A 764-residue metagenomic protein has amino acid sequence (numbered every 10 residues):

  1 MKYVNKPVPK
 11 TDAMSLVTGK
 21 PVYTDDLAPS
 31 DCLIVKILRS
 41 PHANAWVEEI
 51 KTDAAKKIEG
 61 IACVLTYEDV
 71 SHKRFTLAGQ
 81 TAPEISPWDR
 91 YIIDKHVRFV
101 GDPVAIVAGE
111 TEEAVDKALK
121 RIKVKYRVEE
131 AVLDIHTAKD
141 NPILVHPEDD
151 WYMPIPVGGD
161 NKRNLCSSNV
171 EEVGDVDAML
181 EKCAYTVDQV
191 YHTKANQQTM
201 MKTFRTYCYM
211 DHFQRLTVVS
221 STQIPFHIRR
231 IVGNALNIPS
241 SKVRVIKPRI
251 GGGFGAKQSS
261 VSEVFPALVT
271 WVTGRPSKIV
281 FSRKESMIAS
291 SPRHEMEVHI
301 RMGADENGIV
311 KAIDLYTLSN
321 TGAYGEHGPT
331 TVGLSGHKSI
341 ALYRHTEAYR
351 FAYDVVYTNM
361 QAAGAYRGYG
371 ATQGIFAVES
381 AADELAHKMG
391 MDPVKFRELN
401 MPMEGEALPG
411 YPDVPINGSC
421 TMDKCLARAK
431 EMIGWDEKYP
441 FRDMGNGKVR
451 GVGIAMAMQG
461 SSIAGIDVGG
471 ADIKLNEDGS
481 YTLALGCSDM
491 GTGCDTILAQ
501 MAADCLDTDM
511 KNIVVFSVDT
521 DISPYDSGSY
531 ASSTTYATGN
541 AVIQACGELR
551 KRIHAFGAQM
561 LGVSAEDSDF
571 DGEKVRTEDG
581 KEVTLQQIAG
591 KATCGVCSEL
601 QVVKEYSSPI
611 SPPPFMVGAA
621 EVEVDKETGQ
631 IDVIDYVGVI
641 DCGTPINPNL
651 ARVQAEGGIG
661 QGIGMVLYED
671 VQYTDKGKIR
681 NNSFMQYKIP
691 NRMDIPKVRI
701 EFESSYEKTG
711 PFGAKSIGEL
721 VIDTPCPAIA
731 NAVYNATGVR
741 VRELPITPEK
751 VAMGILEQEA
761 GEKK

Functional and structural regions predicted by a protein language model:
M1-G158, V596: Flexible, low-hydrophobicity surface segments
K6, D12-S15, A82-P83, D160-T206 (+5 more regions): Glycine-rich loop/linker segments at domain edges
T11-S15, K120-R127, A131-L133, Q223 (+5 more regions): Extended active-site and interfacial segments that coordinate phosphate-rich ligands in large catalytic machineries
Y67-E68, N237-K242, V272-S277, E306 (+2 more regions): C-terminal catalytic domains of large/alpha subunits in multi-subunit enzymes
R74-G79, A118-R121, S220, R229-I231 (+11 more regions): Short acidic, glycine/serine/threonine-rich loops at helix termini
V145-L236, M401-S480, R680-E701: Helix-loop-helix junctions that connect adjacent transmembrane helices in secondary transporters/permeases, recognized
R230, G251-G274, K278-I279, C494-A502: Thiamine diphosphate
S461-S523, T538: Catalytic phosphate/nucleotide-handling subdomain of diverse soluble enzymes
